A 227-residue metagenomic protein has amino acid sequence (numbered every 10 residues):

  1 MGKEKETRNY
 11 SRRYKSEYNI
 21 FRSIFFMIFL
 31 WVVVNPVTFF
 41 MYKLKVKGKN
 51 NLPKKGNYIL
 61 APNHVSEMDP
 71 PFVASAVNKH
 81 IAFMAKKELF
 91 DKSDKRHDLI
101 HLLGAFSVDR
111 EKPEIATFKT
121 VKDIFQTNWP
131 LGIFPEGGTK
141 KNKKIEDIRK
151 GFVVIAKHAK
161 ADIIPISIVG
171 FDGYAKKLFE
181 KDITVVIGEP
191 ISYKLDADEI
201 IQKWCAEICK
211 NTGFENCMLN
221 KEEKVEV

Functional and structural regions predicted by a protein language model:
G2-F21, A116-V227: Non-catalytic C-terminal accessory region of glycerolipid acyltransferases and related lyso-lipid remodeling enzymes
G2-G48, F72, K92-L103: A transmembrane-helix-recognition feature enriched in membrane-embedded lipid enzymes and envelope glyco-/phospholipid
V33-V34, L102-V108, P135-T139: Short, basic, glycine/proline-bearing loop/turn elements
F39, K54-K112: Catalytic core of membrane glycerolipid acyltransferases/transacylases, capturing the structured, soluble-facing
K45, K112-F118: Glycine-rich, highly charged phosphate/nucleotide-binding loops
V46-K47, F106-D109, Y193: Short acidic-hydrophobic, aromatic-tinged amphipathic segments that line or gate anion-handling sites
G48, A85-K86, G104, F134-P135 (+1 more regions): A secondary-structure boundary/capping signal
K49-P53: Glycine-rich helix-loop-beta junction characteristic of Rossmann-like nucleotide cofactor-binding loops
